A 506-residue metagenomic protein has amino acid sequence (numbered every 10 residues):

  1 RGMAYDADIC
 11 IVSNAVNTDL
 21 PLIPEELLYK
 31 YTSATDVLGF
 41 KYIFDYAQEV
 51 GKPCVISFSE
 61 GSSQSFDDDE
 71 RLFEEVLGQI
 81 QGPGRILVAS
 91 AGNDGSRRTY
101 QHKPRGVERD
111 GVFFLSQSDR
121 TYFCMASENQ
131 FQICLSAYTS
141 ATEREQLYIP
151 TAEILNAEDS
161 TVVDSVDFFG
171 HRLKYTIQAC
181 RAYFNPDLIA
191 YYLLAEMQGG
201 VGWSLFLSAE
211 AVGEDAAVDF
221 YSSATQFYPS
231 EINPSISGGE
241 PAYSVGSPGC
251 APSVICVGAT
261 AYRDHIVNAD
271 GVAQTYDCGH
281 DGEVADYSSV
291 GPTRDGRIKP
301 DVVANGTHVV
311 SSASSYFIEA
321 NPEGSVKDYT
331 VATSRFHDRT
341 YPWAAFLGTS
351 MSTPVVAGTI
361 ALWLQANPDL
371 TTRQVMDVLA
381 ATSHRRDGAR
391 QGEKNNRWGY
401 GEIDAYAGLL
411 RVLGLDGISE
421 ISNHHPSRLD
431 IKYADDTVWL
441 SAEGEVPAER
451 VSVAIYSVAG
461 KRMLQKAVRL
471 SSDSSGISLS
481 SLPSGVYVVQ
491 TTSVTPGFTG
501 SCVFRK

Functional and structural regions predicted by a protein language model:
R1-T32, G51, G82-G84, T99 (+7 more regions): Subtilisin-like serine protease catalytic core
V12, F40-D67, S90, F206-G213 (+1 more regions): Short acidic, glycine-rich surface-loop motifs adjacent to enzyme active sites
L20-I23, D36, P53-V55, E60-S62 (+5 more regions): C-terminal subdomain of the subtilisin-like protease fold in secreted/lumenal serine endopeptidases
P21, F168-Y175, A179, T260-T275 (+1 more regions): Catalytic-core environment of secreted peptidases
L87-F168: Polar, glycine-rich mid-to-C-terminal structural blocks that act as macromolecule-binding/assembly scaffolds
E420-A454, S472-G476, S481: Glycine-centered coil/turn sites that cap beta-strands in beta-rich domains
I455-M463, Y487: Short, glycine-anchored, charge-dense loop/turn motifs used at functional sites
Q465, S484-K506: C-terminal tail/sorting-segment detector
